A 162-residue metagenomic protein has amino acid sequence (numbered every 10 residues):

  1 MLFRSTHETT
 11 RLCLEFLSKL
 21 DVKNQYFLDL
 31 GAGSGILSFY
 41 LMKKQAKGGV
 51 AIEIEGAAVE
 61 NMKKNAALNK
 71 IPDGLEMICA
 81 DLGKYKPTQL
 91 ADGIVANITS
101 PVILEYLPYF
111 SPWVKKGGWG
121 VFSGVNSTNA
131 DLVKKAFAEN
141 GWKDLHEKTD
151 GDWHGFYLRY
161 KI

Functional and structural regions predicted by a protein language model:
M1-L2: Short, small-residue-biased leader/transition segments that mark boundaries at the very start of proteins
S5-L82, K86: Conserved SAM/SAH cofactor-binding pocket of Class I
I54-I162: S-adenosylmethionine
